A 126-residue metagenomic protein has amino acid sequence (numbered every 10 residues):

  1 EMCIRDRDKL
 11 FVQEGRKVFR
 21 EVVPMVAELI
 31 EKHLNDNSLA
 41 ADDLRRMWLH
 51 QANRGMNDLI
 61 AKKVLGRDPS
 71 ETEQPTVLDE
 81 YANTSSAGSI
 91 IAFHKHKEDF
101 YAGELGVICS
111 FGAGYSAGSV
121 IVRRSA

Functional and structural regions predicted by a protein language model:
E1, G15, A82, G88 (+2 more regions): Glycine-centered flexibility sites
E1, R5-V77: Hydrophobic pocket-lining "lid/loop/helix" segments that shape and contact the acyl-thioester
V23, R54, N83-I90: Short alpha-helical patches at coil-to-helix transitions and adjacent helical residues in well-structured domains
V26, I90-A126: Conserved beta-strand-centric core segments of catalytic alpha/beta enzyme folds
M56, G66, E71, A82-N83 (+3 more regions): Charge-rich, low-complexity amphipathic helices in intrinsically disordered tails/linkers adjacent to domains
D58, K62, D79, A87 (+2 more regions): A generic structural signal for well-ordered alpha-helical surface patches
D58-K62, P69, S85, G118-I121 (+1 more regions): Short alpha-helical interface elements
E73-G88, C109: Cysteine-centered functional microenvironments
